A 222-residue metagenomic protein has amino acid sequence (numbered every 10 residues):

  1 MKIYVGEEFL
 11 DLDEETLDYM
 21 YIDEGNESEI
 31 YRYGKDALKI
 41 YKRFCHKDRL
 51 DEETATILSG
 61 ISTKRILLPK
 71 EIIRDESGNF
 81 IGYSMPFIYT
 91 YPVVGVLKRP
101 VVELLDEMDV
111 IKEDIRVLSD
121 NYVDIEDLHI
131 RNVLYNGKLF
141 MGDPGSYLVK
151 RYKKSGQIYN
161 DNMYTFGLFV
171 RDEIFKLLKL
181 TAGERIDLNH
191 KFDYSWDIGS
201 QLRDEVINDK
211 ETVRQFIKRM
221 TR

Functional and structural regions predicted by a protein language model:
M1-L12, C45-D51, E205-R222: Regulatory N- and C-terminal appendages and interdomain linkers associated with kinase/kinase-like NTP transferase
K2-Y4, E14-I73, V96-L97: ATP-binding glycine-rich loop module of kinase domains
I3, F9-D11, L17-M20, E24-S28 (+5 more regions): Catalytic phosphate/metal-binding cores of nucleic-acid and nucleotide-processing enzymes, i.e., regions that mediate
R32, F87, L134-Y135: Conserved hydrophobic "DFG−1" position in protein kinase catalytic cores
D36, Y83, F140-D143: Protein kinase-like catalytic core scaffold
K64-M108: Conserved structural core of kinase catalytic domains
V94-Y135, L139-F140: Conserved kinase catalytic-core helix
N136-R222: C-lobe/activation-segment region of protein kinase-like
